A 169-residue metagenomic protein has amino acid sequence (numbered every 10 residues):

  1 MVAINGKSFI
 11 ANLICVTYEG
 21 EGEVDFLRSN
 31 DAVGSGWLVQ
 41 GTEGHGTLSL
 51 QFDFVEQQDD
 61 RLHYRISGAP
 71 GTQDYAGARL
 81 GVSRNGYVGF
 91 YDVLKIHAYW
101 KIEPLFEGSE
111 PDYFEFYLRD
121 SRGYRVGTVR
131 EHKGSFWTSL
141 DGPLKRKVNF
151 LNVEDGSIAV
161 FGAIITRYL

Functional and structural regions predicted by a protein language model:
M1-L169: Lectin-like carbohydrate-binding module/patch detector with strong preference for beta-trefoil
